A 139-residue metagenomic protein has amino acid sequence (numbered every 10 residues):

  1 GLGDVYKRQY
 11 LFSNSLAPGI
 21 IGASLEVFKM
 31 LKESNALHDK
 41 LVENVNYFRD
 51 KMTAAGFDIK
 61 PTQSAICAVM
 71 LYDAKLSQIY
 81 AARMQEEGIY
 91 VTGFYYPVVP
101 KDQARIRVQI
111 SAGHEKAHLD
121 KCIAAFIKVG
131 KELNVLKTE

Functional and structural regions predicted by a protein language model:
G1-Y6: Short, small-residue-biased leader/transition segments that mark boundaries at the very start of proteins
K7-L16: A short glycine-threonine-serine/GTX helix/turn-capping micro-motif
L11, K60-T62, T92-G93, T138: A local structural micro-motif
A17, Y96-P97: Short, ordered loop/turn segments at secondary-structure junctions
I20: Active-site phosphate/pyrophosphate-binding segments
L25-M30: Short glycine/serine- and small hydrophobic-enriched flexible loop segments
S34, D39-G88, V98, D102-Q103 (+1 more regions): Conserved PLP-binding catalytic core of the aspartate aminotransferase-like
E86-I89, P97-E139: PLP-dependent enzyme catalytic core of the Aspartate aminotransferase-like
